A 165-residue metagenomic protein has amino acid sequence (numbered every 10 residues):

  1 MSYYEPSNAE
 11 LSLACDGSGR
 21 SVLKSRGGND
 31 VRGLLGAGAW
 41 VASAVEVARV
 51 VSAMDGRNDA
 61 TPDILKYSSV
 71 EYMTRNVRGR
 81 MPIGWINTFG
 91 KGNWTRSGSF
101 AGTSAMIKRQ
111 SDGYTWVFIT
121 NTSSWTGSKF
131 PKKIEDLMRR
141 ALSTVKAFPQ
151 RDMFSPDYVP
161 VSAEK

Functional and structural regions predicted by a protein language model:
M1-W94, S99, A105: Short, surface-exposed loop or secondary-structure junction motifs that flank catalytic or metal-binding residues
R57-A60, S123, F148: Generic macromolecular interface patches on structured domains
Y72-R75, G79, I119, K132 (+1 more regions): Short alpha-helical interface elements
N87, K108-R109, E135: Polar/charged side chains located within well-ordered beta-strands of beta-rich proteins
G92, W125-K165: Short, gly/Ser/Thr-rich active-site loops of penicillin-recognizing serine hydrolases
S104-Q110, Y114-T126: Short, well-ordered beta-strand elements
